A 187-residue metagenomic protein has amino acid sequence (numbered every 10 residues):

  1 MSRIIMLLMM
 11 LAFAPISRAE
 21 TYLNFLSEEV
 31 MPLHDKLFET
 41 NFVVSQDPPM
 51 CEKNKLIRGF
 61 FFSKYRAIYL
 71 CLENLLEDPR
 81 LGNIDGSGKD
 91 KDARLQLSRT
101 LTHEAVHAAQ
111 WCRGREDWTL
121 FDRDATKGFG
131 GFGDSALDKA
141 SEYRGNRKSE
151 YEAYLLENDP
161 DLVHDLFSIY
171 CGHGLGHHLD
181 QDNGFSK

Functional and structural regions predicted by a protein language model:
M1-L7: Sec-dependent signal peptide recognition, specifically the positively charged N-region followed immediately by
S17-A19: Boundary at the C-terminal end of the N-terminal hydrophobic targeting segment
Y22-V44: Zn2+-dependent metallopeptidase catalytic core
N54-S98, W111: Active-site scaffold of zinc-dependent metalloenzymes
D90-T102, E142-E150: Solvent-exposed, acidic/flexible segments
E104-F121: Catalytic Zn2+-binding segment of zinc metalloproteases
L120-K187: Metalloprotease/metallohydrolase-associated module, dominated by Zn2+-dependent proteases
